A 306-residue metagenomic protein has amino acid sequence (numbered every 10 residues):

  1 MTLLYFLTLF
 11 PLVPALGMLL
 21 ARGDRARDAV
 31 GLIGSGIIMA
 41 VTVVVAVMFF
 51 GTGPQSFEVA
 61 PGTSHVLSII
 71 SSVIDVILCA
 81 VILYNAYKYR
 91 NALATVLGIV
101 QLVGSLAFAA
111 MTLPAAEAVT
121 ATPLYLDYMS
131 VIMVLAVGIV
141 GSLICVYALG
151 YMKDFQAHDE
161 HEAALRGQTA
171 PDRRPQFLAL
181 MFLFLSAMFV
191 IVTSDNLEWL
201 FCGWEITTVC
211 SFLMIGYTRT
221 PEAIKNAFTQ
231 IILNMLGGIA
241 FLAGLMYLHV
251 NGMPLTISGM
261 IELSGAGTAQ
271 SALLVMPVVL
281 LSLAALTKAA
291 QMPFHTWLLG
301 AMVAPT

Functional and structural regions predicted by a protein language model:
M1-F10, G62-D75, Y128-G138, E198-C210 (+1 more regions): Structural signature of hydrophobic alpha-helical transmembrane segments
F6-D24, C79-L83, L286, A290: N-terminal signal-anchor/start-transfer transmembrane helix
T8-L12, G31-T42, D75, G98-L106 (+2 more regions): Alpha-helical transmembrane segments
L20-A29, Y84-L97, T220-E222: Membrane-helix interface "capping/anchor" motifs
A26-I37, N91-S105, R173-F182, A227-G237 (+1 more regions): Cytoplasmic-side transmembrane-helix entry/capping segments in multi-pass membrane proteins
F50-T63, A110-M129, K153-T169, W199 (+2 more regions): Juxtamembrane/interfacial segments at transmembrane-helix boundaries in multi-pass membrane proteins
V59-M188: Hydrophobic alpha-helical transmembrane segments in multi-pass integral membrane proteins
Q176-A269: Alpha-helical multi-pass transmembrane bundles of energy-transducing inner-membrane proteins
